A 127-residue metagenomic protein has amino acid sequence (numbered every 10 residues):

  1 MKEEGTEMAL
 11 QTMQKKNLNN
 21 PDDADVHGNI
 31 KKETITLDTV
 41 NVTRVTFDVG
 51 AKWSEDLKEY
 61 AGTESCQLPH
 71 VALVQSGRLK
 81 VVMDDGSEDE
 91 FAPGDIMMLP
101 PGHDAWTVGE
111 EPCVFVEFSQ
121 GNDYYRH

Functional and structural regions predicted by a protein language model:
M1-T46, S54: A short, N-terminal "cap"/entry segment at the start of jelly-roll beta-barrel domains of the cupin/DSBH fold
L18, V49-A51, Q120-N122, H127: Glyoxalase I/VOC metalloenzyme domain signal
D38-T43, V49, H70, Q75-G77 (+1 more regions): A generic structural signal for short beta-strands and their flanking turns/coil linkers
R44-S65: Conserved short histidine dyad/triad with adjacent acidic residue
K52-W53, G77-V82, A105: Short beta-strand segments in beta-sandwich/barrel cores
E59-D85: Glycine- and acidic-residue-biased ligand/ion/polar-headgroup-sensing regions
M83-G102: Short acidic-glycine-tyrosine-enriched beta hairpin
P100-Y125: Ligand-binding loop in jelly-roll beta-barrel domains
